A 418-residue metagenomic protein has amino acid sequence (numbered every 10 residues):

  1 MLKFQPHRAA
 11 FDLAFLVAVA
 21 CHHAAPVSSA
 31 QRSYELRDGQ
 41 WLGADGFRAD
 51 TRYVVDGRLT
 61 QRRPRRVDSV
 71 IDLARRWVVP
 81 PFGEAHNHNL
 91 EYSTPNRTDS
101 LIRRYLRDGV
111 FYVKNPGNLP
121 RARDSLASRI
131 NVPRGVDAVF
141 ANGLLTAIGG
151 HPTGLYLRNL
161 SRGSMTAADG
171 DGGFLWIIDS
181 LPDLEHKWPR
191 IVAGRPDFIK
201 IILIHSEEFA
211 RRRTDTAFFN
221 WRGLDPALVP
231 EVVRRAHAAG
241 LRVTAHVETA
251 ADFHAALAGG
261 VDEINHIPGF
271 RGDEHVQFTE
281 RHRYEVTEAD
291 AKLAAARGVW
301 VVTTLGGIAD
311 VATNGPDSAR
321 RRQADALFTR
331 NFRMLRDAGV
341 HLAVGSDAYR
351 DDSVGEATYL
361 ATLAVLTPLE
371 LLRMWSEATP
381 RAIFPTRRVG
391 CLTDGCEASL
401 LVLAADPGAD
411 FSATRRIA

Functional and structural regions predicted by a protein language model:
M1-H7: N-terminal secretory signal peptides that target proteins for export/translocation
A10-H22: Bacterial N-terminal signal peptides
C21-D68, D406-D410: N-terminal metal-binding scaffold of metallo-dependent hydrolase/deaminase domains
Y34-L36, R65-N96, F111: Replace "His-x-His-based motif
G39, G57, R75, H86 (+12 more regions): Divalent metal-coordination and catalytic microenvironments
F82-A85, T98-T216, W221-L241, A289-D310 (+1 more regions): Divalent-metal coordination cores built from histidine and acidic residues
E208, R213-A326, A338-A343, A348 (+1 more regions): Active-site core of metal-dependent hydrolases
R322-D406: His/Asp/Glu-enriched, well-ordered alpha-helical/loop segment that forms or immediately abuts the divalent-metal
